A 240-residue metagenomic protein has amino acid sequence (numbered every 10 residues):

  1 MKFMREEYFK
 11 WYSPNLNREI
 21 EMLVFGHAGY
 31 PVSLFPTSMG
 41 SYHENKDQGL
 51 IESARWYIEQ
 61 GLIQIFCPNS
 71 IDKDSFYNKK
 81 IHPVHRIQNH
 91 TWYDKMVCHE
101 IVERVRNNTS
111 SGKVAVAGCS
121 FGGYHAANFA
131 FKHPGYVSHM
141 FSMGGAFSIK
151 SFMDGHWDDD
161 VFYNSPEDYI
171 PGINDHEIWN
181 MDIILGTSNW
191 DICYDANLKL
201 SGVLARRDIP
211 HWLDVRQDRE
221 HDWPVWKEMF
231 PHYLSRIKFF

Functional and structural regions predicted by a protein language model:
K2-F240: Non-catalytic cap/lid and distal C-terminal segments of serine-dependent acyl enzymes
